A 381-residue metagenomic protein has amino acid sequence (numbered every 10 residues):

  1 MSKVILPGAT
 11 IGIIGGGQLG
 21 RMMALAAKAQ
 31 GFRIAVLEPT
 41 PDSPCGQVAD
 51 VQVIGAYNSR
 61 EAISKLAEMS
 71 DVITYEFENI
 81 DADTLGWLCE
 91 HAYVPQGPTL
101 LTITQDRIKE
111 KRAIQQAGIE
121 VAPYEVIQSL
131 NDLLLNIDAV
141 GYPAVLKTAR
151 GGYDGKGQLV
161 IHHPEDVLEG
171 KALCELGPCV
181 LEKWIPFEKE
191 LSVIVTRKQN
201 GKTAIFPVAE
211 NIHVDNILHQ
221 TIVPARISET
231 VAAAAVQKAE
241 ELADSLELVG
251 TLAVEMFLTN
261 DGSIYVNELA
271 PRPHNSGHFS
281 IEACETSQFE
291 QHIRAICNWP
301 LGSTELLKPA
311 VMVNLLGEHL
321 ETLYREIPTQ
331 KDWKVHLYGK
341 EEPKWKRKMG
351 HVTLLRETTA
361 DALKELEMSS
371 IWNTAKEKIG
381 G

Functional and structural regions predicted by a protein language model:
M1-Q105, K109, N131: ATP-binding N-terminal substructure of ATP-dependent carboxylate-amine bond-forming enzymes
P7, R294-G381: Peripheral (often C-terminal) accessory segments that flank ATP-dependent C-N-forming ligase machineries
I103-S192, T196-D215, H219-S245, E367: Active-site nucleotide/adenylate-binding loops and adjacent lid/helix of ATP-dependent enzymes
P123, P143-L146, P178-E182, L252-A253 (+2 more regions): A short linear hydrophobic-aromatic micro-motif
V195-Q199, M256-N260, G339: Short, low-complexity Ser/Thr-rich regulatory SLiMs
A204, L252, I264-E268: Protein kinase-like catalytic core scaffold
A234-V254, N260, A270-E318: Active-site "cap" helix and flanking loop/linker of ATP-utilizing ligase/carboxylase catalytic domains
